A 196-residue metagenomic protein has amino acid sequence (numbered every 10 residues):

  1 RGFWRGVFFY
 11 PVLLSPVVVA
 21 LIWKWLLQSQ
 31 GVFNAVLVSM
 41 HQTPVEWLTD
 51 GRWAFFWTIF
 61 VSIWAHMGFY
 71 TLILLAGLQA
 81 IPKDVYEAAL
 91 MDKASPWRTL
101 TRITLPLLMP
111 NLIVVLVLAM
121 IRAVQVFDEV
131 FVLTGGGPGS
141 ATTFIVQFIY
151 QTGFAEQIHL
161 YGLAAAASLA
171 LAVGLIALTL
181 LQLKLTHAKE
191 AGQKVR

Functional and structural regions predicted by a protein language model:
R1-R196: A structural signal for multi-pass alpha-helical bundles of membrane permease subunits that mediate small-molecule
